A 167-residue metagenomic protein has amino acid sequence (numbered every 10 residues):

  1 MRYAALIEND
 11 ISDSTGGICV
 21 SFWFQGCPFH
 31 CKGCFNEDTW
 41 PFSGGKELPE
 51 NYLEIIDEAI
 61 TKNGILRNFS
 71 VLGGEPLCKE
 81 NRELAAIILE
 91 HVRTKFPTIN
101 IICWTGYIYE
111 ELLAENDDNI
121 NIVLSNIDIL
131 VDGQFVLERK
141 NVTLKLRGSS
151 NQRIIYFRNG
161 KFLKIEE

Functional and structural regions predicted by a protein language model:
M1-W23, P28, K32, N36-F42: N-terminal [4Fe-4S]-dependent radical SAM core
I7-N9, I56-D57, E115-D118: A generic local structural motif
N36-N51, I65-K79, T98-L113, L124 (+2 more regions): Core AdoMet radical
P49-Y52, R82-L89, E115-N121: Charged helix-capping and loop-helix junction motifs
N51-K62: A short, N-terminal amphipathic alpha-helix
I60-T61, R93, N121-L124: N-terminal cationic-hydrophobic initiation segments that often serve targeting/anchoring roles
E80-R93, K140-E167: P-loop/Walker A phosphate-binding loop and immediately adjacent motor/lid segment at beta-alpha junctions
